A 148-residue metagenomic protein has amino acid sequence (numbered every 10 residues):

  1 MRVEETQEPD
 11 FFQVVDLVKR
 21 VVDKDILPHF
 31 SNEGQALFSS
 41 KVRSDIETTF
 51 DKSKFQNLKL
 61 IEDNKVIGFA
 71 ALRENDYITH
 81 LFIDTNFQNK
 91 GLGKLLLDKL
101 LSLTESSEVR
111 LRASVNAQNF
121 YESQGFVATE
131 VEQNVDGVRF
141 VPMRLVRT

Functional and structural regions predicted by a protein language model:
R2-D16: A short beta-loop-alpha structural element at the N-terminal edge of CoA-dependent acyl/N-acetyltransferase catalytic
V22-D45: Conserved GNAT-fold acetyl-CoA-binding loop/helix
V42-K59: A short helix-loop-beta-strand connector motif used in the catalytic cores of GNAT acetyltransferases and, in some
F55-G68, R73: Conserved beta-hairpin
I78-Q88: A short, internal acetyl-CoA/4′-phosphopantetheine-binding micro-motif in the GNAT/acyltransferase core
N89-S102: Conserved acetyl-CoA-binding loop-helix of GNAT-fold acetyltransferases
L103-N116: Conserved GNAT acetyl-CoA-binding A-motif
R110-R112, V127-M143: Conserved catalytic-core motifs of GNAT/GCN5-like acyltransferases
